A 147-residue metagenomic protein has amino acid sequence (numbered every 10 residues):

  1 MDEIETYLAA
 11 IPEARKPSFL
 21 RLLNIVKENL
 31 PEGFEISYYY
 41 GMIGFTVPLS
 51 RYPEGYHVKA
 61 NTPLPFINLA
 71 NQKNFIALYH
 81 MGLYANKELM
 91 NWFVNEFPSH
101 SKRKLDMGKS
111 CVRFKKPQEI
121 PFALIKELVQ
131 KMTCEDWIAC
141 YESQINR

Functional and structural regions predicted by a protein language model:
M1-R147: Charge-dense, helix-prone N-terminal extensions
